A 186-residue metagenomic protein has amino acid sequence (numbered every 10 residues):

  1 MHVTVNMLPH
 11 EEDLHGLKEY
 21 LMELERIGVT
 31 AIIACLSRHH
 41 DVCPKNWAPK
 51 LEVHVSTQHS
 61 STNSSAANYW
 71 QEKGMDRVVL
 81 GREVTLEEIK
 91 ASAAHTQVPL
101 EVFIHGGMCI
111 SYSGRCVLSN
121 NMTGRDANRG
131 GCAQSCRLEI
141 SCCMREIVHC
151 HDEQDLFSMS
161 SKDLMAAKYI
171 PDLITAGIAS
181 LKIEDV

Functional and structural regions predicted by a protein language model:
M1-S61, V79-L80, E87-S180: Active-site pocket-lining/capping segments in soluble small-molecule metabolic enzymes
N63-S65: Conserved nucleotide-cofactor-binding alpha/beta core module
G74-M75: As written
K182-V186: Terminal or standalone catalytic/regulatory effector modules within metabolic enzymes and repeat proteins
